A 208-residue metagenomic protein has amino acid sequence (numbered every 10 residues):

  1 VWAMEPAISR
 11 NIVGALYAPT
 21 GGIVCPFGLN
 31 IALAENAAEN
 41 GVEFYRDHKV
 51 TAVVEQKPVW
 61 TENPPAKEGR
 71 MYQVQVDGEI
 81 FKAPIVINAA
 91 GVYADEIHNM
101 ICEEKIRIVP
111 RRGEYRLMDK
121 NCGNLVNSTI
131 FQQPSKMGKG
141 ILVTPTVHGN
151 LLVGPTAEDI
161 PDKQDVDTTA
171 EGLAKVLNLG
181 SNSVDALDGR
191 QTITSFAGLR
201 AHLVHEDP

Functional and structural regions predicted by a protein language model:
V1-R46, T51-R70, L187-D188, H202-D207: Flavin (FAD/FMN) cofactor-binding and adjacent substrate-gating region of FAD-dependent oxidoreductase domains
A15, Q73, Y115-L117: Conserved hydrophobic/aromatic beta-strand scaffold that supports enzyme active sites
P19, Q75-D77, D119: Short strand-coil-strand connectors
T20-F27, I80-N88: Short, basic, helix/turn surface patches
R46-H48, V76, T194-F196: Short loop/edge segments at beta-strand edges and connector loops that shape dinucleotide/nucleotide cofactor-binding
A52-V54, I80-F81, N88-P208: Active-site substrate-recognition segment that forms the wall of the catalytic cavity or substrate channel
K67-V74, V126: Short, hydrophobic/aromatic-rich segments at coil-to-beta transitions
